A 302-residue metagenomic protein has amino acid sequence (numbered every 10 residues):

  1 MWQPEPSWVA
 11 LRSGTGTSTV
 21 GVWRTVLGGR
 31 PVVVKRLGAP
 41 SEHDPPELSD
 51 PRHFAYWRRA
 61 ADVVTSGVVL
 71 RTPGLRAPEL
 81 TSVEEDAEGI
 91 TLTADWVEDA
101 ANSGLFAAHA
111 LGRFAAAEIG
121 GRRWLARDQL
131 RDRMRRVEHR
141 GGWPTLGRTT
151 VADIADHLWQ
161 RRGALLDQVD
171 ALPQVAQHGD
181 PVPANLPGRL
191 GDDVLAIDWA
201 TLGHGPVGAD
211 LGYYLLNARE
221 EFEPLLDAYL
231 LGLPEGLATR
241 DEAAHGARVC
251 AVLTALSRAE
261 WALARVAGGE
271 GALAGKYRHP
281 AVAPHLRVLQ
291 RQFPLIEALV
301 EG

Functional and structural regions predicted by a protein language model:
M1-E85, R189-V194, I296-G302: Conserved NTP-binding catalytic cores of kinases and kinase-like/nucleotidyltransferase enzymes across multiple kinase
S18-G29, V33-V34, A164-A209: Active-site acidic catalytic loop and adjacent metal/ATP-binding pocket of ATP-dependent phosphoryl transfer enzymes
A60-T65, L111-F114, Y214: AlphaC helix (C-helix) of the protein kinase catalytic domain N-lobe, especially the conserved acidic-hydrophobic
A87-D99: Conserved short submotifs of the Hanks-type protein kinase catalytic core that shape the nucleotide-binding pocket
V97-R135: Conserved kinase catalytic-core helix
R123-Q168, L286, Q290-E297: Active-site catalytic-loop/activation-segment of kinase and kinase-like phosphoryl-transfer enzymes
G208-L237, V252-R291: Active-site activation/catalytic loop segments of kinase-like enzymes and analogous catalytic loops in related
L237-A251: All-alpha amphipathic helical-bundle segments outside canonical DNA-binding/catalytic cores that form hydrophobic
